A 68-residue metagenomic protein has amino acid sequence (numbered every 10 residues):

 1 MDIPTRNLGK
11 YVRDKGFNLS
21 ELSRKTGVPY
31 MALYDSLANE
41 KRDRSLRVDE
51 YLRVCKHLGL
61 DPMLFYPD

Functional and structural regions predicted by a protein language model:
M1-L19: A short, Lys/Arg-rich alpha-helix, primarily the initiator
G9, Y34-D35, Y66: Key DNA-contacting residues within the recognition helix of helix-turn-helix
N18, P29-A32, D61: Short coil turns linking two alpha-helices in DNA-binding domains
L22-S23, V54: Short alpha-helical "recognition helix" segments of helix-turn-helix
V28-R44: Recognition helix of helix-turn-helix/homeodomain-like DNA-binding domains that insert into the DNA major groove
K41-R53: Short, basic-rich loop-to-helix N-cap that marks the start of a DNA-contacting helix
G59-D68: Short C-terminal boundary/hinge segments that cap the last helix of small helical domains
